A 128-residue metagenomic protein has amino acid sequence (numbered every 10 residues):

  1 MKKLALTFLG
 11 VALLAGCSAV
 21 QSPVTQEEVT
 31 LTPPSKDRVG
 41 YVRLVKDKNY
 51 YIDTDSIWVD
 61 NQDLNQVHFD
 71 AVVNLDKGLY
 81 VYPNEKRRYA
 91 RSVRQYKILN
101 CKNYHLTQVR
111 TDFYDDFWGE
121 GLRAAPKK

Functional and structural regions predicted by a protein language model:
M1-L4: Positively charged n-region of N-terminal signal peptides that target proteins for export
L6-G10: Sec-dependent N-terminal signal peptides
S18-K128: N-terminal secretory-pathway/extracellular module detecting exported/lumenal segments and adjacent signal-anchor/first
